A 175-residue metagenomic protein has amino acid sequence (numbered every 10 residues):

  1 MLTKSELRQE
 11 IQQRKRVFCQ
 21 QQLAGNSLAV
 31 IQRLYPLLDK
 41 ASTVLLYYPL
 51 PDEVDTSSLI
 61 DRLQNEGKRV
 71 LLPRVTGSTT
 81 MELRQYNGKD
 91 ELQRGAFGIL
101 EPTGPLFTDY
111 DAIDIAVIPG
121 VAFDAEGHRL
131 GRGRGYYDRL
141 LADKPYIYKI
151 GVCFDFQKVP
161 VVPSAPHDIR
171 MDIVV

Functional and structural regions predicted by a protein language model:
M1-D111: N-terminal active-site beta-alpha-beta segment that forms phosphate/nucleotide-binding and substrate-recognition loops
T79-V175: Conserved phosphate- and dinucleotide-binding cores of soluble alpha/beta proteins, encompassing both enzyme active
